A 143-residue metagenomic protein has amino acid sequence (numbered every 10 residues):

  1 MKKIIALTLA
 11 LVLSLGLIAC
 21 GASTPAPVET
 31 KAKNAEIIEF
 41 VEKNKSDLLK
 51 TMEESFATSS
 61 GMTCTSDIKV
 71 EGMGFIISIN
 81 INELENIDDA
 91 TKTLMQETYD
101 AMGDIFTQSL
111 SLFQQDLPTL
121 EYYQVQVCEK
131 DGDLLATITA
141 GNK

Functional and structural regions predicted by a protein language model:
M1-I4, T8: Positively charged n-region of N-terminal signal peptides that target proteins for export
L11-V12: Repetitive helical segments and hydrophobic/amphipathic motifs
L15-A19: C-terminal motif of bacterial Sec signal peptides marking the signal peptidase cleavage site
G21-S23: Bacterial signal peptide processing site
A26-V28, T119: Generic low-complexity segments that are intrinsically disordered, proline-rich and/or Lys/Arg-biased
V28, A32-K43, D47, D89 (+2 more regions): Alpha-helix boundary/N-cap detector
A35-L84, Q114-K143: Polar/charged, Gly/Pro-rich intrinsically disordered segments
L49-E53, D88-L117: Short, non-transmembrane amphipathic alpha-helical segments
